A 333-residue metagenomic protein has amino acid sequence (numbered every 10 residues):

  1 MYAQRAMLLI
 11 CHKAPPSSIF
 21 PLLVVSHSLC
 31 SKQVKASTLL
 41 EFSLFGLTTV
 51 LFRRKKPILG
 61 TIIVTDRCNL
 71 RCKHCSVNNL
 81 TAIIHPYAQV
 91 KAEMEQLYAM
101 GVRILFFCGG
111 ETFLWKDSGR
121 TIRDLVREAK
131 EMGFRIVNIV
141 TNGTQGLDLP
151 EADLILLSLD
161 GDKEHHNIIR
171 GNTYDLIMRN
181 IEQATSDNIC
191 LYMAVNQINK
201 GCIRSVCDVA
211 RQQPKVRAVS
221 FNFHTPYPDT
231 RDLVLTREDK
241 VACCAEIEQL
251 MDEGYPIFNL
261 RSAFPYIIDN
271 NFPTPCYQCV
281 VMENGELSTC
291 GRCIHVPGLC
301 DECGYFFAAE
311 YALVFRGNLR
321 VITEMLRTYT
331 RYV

Functional and structural regions predicted by a protein language model:
M1-N79, D269-C279, G291, G298-G304 (+3 more regions): N-terminal pre-core extensions flanking Radical SAM catalytic domains
Y2, L9-H12, A36-G146: Conserved alpha-helical substructure of the radical SAM core
Y2-A3, M7, H12-S17, P21-L22 (+8 more regions): Radical SAM enzyme [4Fe-4S]-AdoMet core and its adjacent flexible, acidic and glycine-rich loops/tails across
N79, G109, T141, L159 (+3 more regions): Residues that line or immediately flank small-molecule/substrate-binding pockets and catalytic motifs
V90-R103, L313-V333: Short microdomains enriched in Cys/His and/or Lys/Arg
G133-N142, C279-V280, G285-T289: Short, hydrophobic beta-strand segments that form beta-sheet elements in well-ordered domains
Q145-D153: Short loop/helix-cap segments at secondary-structure boundaries that form the rim of catalytic
